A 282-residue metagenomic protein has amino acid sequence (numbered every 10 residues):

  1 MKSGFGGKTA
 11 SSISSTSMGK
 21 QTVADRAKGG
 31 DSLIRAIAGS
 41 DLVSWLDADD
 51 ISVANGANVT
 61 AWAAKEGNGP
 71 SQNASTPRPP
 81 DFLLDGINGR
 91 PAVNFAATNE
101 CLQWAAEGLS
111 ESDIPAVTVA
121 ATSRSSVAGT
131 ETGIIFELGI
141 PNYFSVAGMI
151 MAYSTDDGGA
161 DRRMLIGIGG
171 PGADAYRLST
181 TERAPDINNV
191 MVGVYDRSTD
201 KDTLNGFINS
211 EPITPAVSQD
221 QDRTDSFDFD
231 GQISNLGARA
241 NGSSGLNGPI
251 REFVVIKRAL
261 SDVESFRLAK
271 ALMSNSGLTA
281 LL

Functional and structural regions predicted by a protein language model:
K2-Q72, A120, L268-L282: GGW-centered surface loops in extracellular recognition modules
L33-S40, L83-I87, S112-I114, D156-G158 (+3 more regions): Extracellular/periplasmic catalytic domains that process cell-envelope and extracellular macromolecules
V53-L165, T199-D200, V255-L268: Extracellular glycan-recognition modules
W104-A106, R163-G193: Short, aromatic/His-centered strand-loop micro-motif at the edge of beta-sheets
R124-S126, A184-N205: Localized edge beta-strand/strand-to-loop motifs within extracellular or lumenal beta-rich domains
S145, G172-S179, E211-V217: Surface-exposed loop/edge segments in extracytoplasmic proteins
G169, S226-R251, V255: Extracellular glycan-interaction patches encoded by glycine-rich segments
I208-Q232: Short, solvent-exposed beta-strand-to-loop segments that form ligand-recognition rims of beta-rich domains
